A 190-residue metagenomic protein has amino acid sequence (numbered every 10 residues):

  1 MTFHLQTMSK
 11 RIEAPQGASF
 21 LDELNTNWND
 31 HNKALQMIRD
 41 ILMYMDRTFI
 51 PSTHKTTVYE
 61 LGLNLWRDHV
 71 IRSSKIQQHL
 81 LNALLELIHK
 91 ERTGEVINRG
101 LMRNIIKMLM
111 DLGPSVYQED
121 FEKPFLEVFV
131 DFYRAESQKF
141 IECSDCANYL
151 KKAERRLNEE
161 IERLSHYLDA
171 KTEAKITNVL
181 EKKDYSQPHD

Functional and structural regions predicted by a protein language model:
M1-D190: Eukaryotic scaffold/interaction segments
